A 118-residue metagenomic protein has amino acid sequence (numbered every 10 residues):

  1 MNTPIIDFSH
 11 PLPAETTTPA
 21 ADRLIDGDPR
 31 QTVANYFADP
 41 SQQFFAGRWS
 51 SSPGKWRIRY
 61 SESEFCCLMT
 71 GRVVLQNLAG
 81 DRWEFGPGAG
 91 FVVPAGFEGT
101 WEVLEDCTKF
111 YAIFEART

Functional and structural regions predicted by a protein language model:
M1-Q43: A short, N-terminal "cap"/entry segment at the start of jelly-roll beta-barrel domains of the cupin/DSBH fold
N35, F65, G90, T100: Short, surface-exposed charged micro-motifs
N35-A38, G47-R48, W56-S61, N77 (+2 more regions): Short histidine-centered beta-strand/loop micro-motifs that create catalytic or ligand/metal-coordination sites
Q42-Y60, P94-A95, R117: Conserved short histidine dyad/triad with adjacent acidic residue
I58, L75, K109-Y111: Short hydrophobic/aromatic-rich beta-strand segments that constitute the beta-sheet cores of beta-sandwich/beta-barrel
Y60-L75: Short, conserved beta-strand element in jelly-roll/cupin
A79-A95: Short acidic-glycine-tyrosine-enriched beta hairpin
A95-T118: Ligand-binding loop in jelly-roll beta-barrel domains
